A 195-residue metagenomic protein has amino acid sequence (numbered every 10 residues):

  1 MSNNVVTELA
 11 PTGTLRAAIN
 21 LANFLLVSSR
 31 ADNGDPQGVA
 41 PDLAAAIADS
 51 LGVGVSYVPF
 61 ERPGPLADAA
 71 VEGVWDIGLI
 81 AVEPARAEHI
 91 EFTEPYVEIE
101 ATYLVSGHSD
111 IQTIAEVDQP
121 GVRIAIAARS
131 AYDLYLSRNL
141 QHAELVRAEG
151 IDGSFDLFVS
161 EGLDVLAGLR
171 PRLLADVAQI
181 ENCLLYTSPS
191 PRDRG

Functional and structural regions predicted by a protein language model:
N3-A81, R86-E88: Extracytoplasmic small-molecule ligand-binding "clamshell" domains of the periplasmic binding protein/Venus flytrap
T14-L21, Q37, A115-Y132: Short loop->beta-strand "edge-of-pocket" segments that line small-molecule binding or catalytic clefts across diverse
V27-D32, A44-G54, R129-G150, A178: Ligand-binding cleft/hinge of the Venus flytrap
I47, A69-V71, V117, L157-S160: Hydrophobic residues within well-ordered alpha-helices
G64, A81-H89, V159-L185: A ligand-binding cleft/hinge motif common to bilobed small-molecule-binding domains
Y96, V105-R123: Flexible hinge/capping segments at coil-to-helix
Y186-D193: Conserved small/polar residues in nucleotide/adenosyl-binding loops
